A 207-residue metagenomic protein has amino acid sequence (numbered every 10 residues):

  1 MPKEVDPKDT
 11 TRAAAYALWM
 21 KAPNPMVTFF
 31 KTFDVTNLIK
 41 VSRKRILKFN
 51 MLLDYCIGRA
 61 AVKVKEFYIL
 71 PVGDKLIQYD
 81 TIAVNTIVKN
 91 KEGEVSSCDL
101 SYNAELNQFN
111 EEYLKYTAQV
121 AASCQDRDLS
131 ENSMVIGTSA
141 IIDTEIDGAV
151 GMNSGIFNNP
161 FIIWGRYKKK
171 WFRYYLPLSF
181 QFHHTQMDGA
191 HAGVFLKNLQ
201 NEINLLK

Functional and structural regions predicted by a protein language model:
M1-P2, W171-R173, L196, Q200-K207: Charged, conformationally dynamic linker/hinge segments that couple catalytic or nucleotide-dependent chemistry
P2-K8, M20-L52, L70-V84, V135-T138 (+3 more regions): Gly/Ser/Thr-rich phosphate-binding loops and adjoining beta-strand/alpha-helix segments that form adenosine-phosphate
L38-K63, L176-F195: Acyl activation and transfer enzymes in specialized metabolism, enriched for ANL adenylate-forming modules
A60-F67, E202, L206: Short alpha-helical functional segments enriched in proximate histidine and acidic residues
F67-D99, Q125-D128: Small-residue-rich loop/turn and linker elements
N90-I146: Helical lid/core segments from catalytic subdomains that handle acyl or acyl-like groups
Y116-C124, D128, P160-I163, S179-F182 (+2 more regions): Plant-skewed but cross-kingdom recognition/interaction modules and surfaces
A149-Q181, T185-M187, A192, K197: Intrinsically disordered, low-complexity linker/assembly segments
